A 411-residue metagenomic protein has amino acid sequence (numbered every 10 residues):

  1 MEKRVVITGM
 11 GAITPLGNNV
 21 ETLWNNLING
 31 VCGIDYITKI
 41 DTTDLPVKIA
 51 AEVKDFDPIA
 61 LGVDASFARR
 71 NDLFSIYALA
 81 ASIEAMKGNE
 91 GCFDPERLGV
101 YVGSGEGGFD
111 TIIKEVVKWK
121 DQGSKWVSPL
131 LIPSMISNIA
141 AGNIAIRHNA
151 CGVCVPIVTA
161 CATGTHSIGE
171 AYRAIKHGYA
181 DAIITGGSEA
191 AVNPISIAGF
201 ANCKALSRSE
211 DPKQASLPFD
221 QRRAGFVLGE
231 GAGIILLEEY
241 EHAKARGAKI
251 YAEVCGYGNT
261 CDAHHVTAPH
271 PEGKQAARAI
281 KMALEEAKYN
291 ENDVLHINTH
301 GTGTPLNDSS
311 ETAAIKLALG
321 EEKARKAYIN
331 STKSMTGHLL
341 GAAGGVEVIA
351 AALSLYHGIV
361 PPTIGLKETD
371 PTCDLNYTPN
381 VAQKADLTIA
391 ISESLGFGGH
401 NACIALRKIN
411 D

Functional and structural regions predicted by a protein language model:
M1-F67, E241-E253, I349-T363, R407-D411: ACP-dependent fatty acid/polyketide chain-elongation machinery
R4-T8, V31-Y36, D211-A287, L295-H296 (+1 more regions): Condensing-enzyme catalytic core mediating Claisen C-C bond formation in acyl metabolism
I7, V31-T159, S188-I197, E291-N307: Conserved beta-ketoacyl condensing-enzyme motif
E21-I28, F109-S124, A174-H177, I197-E210 (+4 more regions): A glycine- and small-aliphatic-rich helix-loop capping segment at beta-alpha/alpha-beta transitions that lines
A78-E90, S137-A140, A145-A150, C154-E189 (+3 more regions): Active-site-proximal alpha-helical scaffold in enzymes
A85-E96, A243-G247, I280-H296, A318-K323: Phosphate/pyrophosphate-binding loops at sites that engage ATP/ADP/AMP, CoA/4′-phosphopantetheine, polyphosphate
Q122-S128, G169, R173, E189-A245 (+2 more regions): Glycine-/small-residue-rich "gating" segment that lines the acyl/pantetheine channel and substrate pocket
Y179-A224, Y257-P271, G301-D308, R325-N376: Acyl-CoA/ACP chain-elongation machinery
